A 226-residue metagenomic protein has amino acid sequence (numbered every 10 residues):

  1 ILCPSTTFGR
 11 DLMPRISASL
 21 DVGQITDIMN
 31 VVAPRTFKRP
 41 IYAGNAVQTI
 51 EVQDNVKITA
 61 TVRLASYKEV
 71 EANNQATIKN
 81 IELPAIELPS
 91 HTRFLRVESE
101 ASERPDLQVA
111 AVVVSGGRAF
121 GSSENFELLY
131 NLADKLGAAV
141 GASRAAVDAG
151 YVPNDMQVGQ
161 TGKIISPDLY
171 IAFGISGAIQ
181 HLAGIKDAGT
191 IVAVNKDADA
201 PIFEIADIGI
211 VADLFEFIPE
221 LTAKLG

Functional and structural regions predicted by a protein language model:
L2-G226: N-terminal glycine-rich FAD/FM-binding segment characteristic of electron-transfer flavoproteins
